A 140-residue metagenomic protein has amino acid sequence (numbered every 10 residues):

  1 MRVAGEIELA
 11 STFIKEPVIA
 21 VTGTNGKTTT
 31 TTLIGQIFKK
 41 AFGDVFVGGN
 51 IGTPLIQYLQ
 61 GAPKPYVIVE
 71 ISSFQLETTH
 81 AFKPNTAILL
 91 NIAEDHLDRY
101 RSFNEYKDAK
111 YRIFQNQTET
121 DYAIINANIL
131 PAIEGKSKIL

Functional and structural regions predicted by a protein language model:
R2-A127, P131-K138: Phosphate-binding loop of NTP-binding sites
